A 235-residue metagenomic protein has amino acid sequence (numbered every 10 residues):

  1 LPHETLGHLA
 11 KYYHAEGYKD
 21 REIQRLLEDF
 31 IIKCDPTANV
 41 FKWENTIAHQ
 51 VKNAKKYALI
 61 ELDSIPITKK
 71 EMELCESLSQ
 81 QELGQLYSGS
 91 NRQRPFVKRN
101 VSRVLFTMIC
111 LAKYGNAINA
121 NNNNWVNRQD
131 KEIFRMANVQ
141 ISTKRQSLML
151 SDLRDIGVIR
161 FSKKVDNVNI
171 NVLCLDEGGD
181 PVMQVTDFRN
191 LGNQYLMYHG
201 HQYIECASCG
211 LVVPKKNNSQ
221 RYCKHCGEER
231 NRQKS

Functional and structural regions predicted by a protein language model:
L1-R99, K113, A117-I118, N122-N124 (+2 more regions): Modules that initiate DNA replication and primer synthesis
N100-M108: Short alpha-helical "packing" element that flanks the helix-turn-helix/winged-helix DNA-binding module
V126, I204: A broad, low-specificity signal marking well-ordered, structured residues that form hydrophobic/aromatic
H201-Y203, Q220: Residues immediately within or flanking Cys/His clusters that coordinate Zn2+ in small zinc-binding modules
C206-G210, C226: Short Cys/His-rich metal-coordination motifs, predominantly Zn2+-binding knuckles/fingers
N217-R230: Cysteine-rich micro-motifs
R232-S235: Secondary-structure boundary/linker elements at domain or insertion junctions
